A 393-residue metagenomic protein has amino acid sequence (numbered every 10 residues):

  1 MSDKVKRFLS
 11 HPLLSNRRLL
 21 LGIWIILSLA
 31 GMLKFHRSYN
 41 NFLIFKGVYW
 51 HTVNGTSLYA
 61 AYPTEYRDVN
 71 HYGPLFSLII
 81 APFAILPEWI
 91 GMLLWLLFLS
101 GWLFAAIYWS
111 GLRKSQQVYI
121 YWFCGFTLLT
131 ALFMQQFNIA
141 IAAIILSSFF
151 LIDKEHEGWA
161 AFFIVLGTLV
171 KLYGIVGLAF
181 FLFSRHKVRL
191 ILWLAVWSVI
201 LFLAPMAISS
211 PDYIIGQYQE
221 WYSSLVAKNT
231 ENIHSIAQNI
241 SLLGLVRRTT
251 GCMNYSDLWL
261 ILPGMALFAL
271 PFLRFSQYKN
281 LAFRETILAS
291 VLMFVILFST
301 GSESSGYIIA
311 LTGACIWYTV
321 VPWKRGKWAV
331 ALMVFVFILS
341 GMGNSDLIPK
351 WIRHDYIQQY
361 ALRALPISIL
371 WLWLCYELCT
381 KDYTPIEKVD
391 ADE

Functional and structural regions predicted by a protein language model:
S2-W159, S184-S304, T384-V389: Primarily membrane-embedded glycan-assembly and transfer machineries that use lipid-linked glycans
F104-Y108, I145-K154, V176, F180-S184 (+3 more regions): Hydrophobic transmembrane alpha-helices
I141-A142, A161, D212-Q219, S304-T312 (+2 more regions): A cytosolic-side transmembrane-helix exit/cap motif
I164-L182, S299-I309: Transmembrane helices and adjacent periplasmic/lumenal helix-loop junctions of polyprenol-phosphate-dependent
L169-L172, I200-A204, L339: Membrane-embedded alpha-helical segments of transport systems, primarily multispan ion/solute transporters
E303-Y318, A364-P366: Hydrophobic/aromatic-rich transmembrane helices and adjacent perimembrane loops
Y318-E393: Aromatic-enriched
